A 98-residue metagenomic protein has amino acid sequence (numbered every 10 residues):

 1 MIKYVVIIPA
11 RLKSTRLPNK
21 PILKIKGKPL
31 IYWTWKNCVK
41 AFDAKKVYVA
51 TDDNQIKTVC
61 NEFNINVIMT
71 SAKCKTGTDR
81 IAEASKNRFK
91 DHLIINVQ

Functional and structural regions predicted by a protein language model:
I2-A50: N-terminal glycine-rich phosphate-binding loop and ensuing alpha1 helix
N54-Q98: Short phosphate-binding loop-to-helix
